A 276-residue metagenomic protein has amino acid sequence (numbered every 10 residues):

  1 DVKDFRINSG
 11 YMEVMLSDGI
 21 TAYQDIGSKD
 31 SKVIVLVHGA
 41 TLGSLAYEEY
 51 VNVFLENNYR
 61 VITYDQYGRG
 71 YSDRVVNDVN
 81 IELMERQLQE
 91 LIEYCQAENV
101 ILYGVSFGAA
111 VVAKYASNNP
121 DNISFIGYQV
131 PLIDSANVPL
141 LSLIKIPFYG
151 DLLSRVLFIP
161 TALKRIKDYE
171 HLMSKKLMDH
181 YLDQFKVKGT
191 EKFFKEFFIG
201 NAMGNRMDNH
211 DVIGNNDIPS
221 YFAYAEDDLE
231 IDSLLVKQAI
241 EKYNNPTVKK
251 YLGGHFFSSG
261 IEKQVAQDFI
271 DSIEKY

Functional and structural regions predicted by a protein language model:
D1-I34, E56-Y59, E98, K250 (+1 more regions): Alpha/beta-hydrolase fold catalytic core
I26-Y71: Conserved HGGG/HGGXW glycine-rich cap/lid loop of the alpha/beta-hydrolase fold
Q66-Y103: Active-site loop/oxyanion-hole signature of alpha/beta-hydrolase fold enzymes
G104-V112: Gly/Ala-rich beta-loop-alpha elbow adjacent to hydrolase catalytic centers
S117, I123-L153: Flexible "cap/lid" loop of the alpha/beta hydrolase fold
N137-P139, V156-G214: Conserved alpha/beta-hydrolase catalytic His-Asp/Glu region
N216, F222-Y224: Short beta-strand/loop motif that positions the catalytic acidic residue of the alpha/beta-hydrolase fold
G253-Q264: Catalytic histidine-centered segment of alpha/beta-hydrolase-like enzymes
